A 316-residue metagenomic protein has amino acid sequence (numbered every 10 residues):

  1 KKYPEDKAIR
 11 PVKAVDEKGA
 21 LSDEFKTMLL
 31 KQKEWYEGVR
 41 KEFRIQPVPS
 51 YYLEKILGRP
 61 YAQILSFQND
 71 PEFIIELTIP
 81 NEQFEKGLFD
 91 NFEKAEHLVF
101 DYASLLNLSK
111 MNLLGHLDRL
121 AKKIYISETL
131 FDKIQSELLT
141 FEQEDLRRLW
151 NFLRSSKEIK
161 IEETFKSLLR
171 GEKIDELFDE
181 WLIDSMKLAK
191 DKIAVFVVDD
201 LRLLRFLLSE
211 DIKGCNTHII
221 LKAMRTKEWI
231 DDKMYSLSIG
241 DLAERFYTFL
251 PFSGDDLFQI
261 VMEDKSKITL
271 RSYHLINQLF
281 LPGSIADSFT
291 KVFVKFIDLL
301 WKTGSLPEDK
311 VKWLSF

Functional and structural regions predicted by a protein language model:
K1-L57, E85-V195, L201-F316: Active-site-proximal, substrate-binding regions of enzyme catalytic domains and RNA-binding/basic surfaces
Q63-F89: Charged, flexible boundary elements
